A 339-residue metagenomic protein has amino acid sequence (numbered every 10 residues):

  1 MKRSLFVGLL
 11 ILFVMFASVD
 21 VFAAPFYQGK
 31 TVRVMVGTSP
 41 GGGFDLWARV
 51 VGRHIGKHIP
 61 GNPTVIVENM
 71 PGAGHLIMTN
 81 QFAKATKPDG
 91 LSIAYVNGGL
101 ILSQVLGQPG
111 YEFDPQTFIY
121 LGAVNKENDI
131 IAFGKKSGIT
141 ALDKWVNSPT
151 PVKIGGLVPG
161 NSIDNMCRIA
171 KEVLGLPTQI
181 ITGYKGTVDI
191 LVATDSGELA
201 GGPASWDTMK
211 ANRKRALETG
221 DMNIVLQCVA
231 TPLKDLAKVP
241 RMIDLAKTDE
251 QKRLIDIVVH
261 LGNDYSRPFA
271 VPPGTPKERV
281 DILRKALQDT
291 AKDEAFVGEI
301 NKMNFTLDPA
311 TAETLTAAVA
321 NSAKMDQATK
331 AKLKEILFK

Functional and structural regions predicted by a protein language model:
G8-D20: Bacterial N-terminal signal peptides
F26, K57-N62, Q81-S92, I101-S196 (+2 more regions): Hinge/capping helix and adjacent helix->loop/strand transition within the periplasmic-binding protein
Q28-V32, T219-D221, V225, L245-K247 (+2 more regions): An extracytoplasmic/periplasmic, membrane-proximal ligand-sensing/linker region
K30-S39, V65-V67, S92-I93, P151-G156: Short, well-ordered beta-strand elements
R33-R49, P71-G74, G155-S162: Extracytoplasmic "Venus flytrap"
T64-G72, G155-L157, T178-G186, A204-S205 (+1 more regions): Short beta-strand-to-loop elements that line the ligand-binding cleft of bilobed periplasmic-binding protein-like
M70-M78, I181-S196, D207-M209, E313: Short helix-initiation/N-cap motifs at beta->coil->alpha
G98-G110, D164, R168-V173, G201-A246: A ligand-binding cleft/hinge motif common to bilobed small-molecule-binding domains
